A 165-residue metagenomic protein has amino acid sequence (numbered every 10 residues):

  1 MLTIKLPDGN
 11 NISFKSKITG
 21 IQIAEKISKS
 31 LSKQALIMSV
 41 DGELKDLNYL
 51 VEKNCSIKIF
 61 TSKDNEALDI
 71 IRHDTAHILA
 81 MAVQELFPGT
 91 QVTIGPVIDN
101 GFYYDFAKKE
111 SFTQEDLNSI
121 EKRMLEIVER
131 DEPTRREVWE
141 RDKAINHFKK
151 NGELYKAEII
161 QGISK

Functional and structural regions predicted by a protein language model:
D8-T19: Short, contiguous acidic and Ser/Thr-rich linear segments
I18-S30: Short amphipathic, charge-patterned alpha-helical segments
A24-I27, D69-L86: Active/ligand-binding-proximal structured segments within catalytic/core domains that scaffold catalytic residues
A35-Y49: Short acidic beta-strand-loop surface patches of small beta-rich interaction domains
L44-D46, D64-D69: RNA/tRNA-interacting regions in translation and RNA-turnover enzymes
K53-I57: Loop/turn positions that initiate beta-strands
P96-Y103: Short, conserved phosphate-binding/catalytic loop or strand-edge motifs used in phosphoryl-/nucleotidyl-transfer
A107-K165: Non-catalytic interaction/regulatory segments
